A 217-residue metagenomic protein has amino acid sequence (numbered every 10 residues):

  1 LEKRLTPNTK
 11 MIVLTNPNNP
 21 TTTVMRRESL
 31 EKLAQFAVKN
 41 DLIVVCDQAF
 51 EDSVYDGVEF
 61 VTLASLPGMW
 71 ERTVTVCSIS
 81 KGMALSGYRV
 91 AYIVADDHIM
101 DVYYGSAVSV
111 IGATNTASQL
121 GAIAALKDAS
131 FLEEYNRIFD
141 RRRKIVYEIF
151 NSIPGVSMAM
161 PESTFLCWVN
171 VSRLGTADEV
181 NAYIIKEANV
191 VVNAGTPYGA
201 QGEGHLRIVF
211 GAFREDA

Functional and structural regions predicted by a protein language model:
L1-G57: Active-site phosphate-binding strand-loop segment of PLP-dependent enzymes
E2-K3, S152, E179, Y183-V192 (+1 more regions): PLP-dependent enzyme catalytic core of the Aspartate aminotransferase-like
E28-Q35, K39, R141, I145-E148 (+2 more regions): Alpha-helical scaffolding segments of alpha/beta enzyme cores, especially the outer helices of TIM-barrel or partial
L66, E71-D140, Y147-I149: Conserved core segment of the aminotransferase class I/II
D97, R173-L174, A212-E215: Helix N-cap motif at beta-to-alpha junctions
Q119, I123, F139-Y147, M158-V171 (+1 more regions): Conserved glycine-rich beta-strand-loop-beta hairpin in the small C-terminal domain of fold type I
